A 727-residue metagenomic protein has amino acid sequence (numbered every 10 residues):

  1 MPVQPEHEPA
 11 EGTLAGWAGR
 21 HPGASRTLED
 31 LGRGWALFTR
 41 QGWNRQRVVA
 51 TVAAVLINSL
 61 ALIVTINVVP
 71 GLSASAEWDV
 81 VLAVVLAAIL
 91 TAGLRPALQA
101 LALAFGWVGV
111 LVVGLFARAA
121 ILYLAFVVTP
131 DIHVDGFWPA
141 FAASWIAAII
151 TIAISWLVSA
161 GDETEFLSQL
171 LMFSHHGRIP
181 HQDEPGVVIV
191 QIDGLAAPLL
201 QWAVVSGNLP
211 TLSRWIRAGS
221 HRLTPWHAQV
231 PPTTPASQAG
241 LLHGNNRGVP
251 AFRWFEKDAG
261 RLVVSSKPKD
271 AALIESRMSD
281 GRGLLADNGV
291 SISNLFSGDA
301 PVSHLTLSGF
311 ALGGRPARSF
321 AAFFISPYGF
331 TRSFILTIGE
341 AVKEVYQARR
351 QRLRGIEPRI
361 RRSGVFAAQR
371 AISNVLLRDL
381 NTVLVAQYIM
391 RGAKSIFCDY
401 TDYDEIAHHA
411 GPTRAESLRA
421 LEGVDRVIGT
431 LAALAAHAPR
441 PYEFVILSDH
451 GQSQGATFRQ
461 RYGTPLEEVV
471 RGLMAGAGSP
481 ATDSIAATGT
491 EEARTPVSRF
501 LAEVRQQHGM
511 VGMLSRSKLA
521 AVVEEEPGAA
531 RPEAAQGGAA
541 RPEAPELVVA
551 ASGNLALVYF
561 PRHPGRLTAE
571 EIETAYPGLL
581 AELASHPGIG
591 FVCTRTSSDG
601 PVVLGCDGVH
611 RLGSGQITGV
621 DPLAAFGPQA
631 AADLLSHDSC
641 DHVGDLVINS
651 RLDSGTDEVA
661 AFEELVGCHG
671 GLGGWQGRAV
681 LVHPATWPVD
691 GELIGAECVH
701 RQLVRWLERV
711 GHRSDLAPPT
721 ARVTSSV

Functional and structural regions predicted by a protein language model:
P2-W138, A153-D162: Juxtamembrane/disordered regions of integral membrane proteins
G161, E165, G244-G411, G553-F560 (+4 more regions): His/Asp/Glu-rich, glycine-adjacent segments that coordinate divalent cations and/or stabilize oxyanion chemistry on
L167-S220, R461: Active-site-proximal N-terminal segment of extracellular/periplasmic enzymes that hydrolyze or transfer
A197-G329, S333, G478-S515, L519-E525 (+4 more regions): Active-site nucleophile/metal-coordination loop of metallo-enzymes that catalyze phosphate/sulfate and related
H243-E256, A317-F320, V385, L418-R426 (+2 more regions): Acidic, His- and aromatic-enriched active-site or binding-groove loops in soluble protein domains that engage sugars
S266, D270-S279, L285-N288, I292-D299 (+5 more regions): Active-site neighborhoods of enzymes that stabilize oxyanions during catalysis
V375-L376, L380, Y388, I396 (+3 more regions): A long, amphipathic alpha-helix that forms part of the scaffold/cap immediately adjacent to metal-dependent active
D425-G463, P601-L604, V609: Metal-dependent active-site segment of extracytoplasmic phospho-/sulfohydrolases and closely related
